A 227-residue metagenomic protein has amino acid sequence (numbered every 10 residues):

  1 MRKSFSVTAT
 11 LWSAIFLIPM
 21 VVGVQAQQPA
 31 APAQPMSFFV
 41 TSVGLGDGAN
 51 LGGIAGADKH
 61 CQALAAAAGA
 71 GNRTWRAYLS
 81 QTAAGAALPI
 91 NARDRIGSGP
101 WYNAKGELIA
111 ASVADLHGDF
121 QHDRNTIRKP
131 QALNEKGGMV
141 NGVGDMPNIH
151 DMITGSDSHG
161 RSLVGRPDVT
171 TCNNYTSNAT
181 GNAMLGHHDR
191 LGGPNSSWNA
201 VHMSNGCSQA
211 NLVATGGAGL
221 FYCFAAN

Functional and structural regions predicted by a protein language model:
M1-V7: N-terminal secretory signal peptides that target proteins for export/translocation
A9-M20: Bacterial N-terminal signal peptides
V24-N227: Secreted/extracellular ectodomain signature
